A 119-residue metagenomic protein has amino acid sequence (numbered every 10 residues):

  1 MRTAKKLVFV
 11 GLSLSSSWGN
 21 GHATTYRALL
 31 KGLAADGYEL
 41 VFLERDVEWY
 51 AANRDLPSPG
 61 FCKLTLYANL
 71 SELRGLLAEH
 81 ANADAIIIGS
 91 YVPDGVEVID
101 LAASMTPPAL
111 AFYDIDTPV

Functional and structural regions predicted by a protein language model:
M1-R2, D84: Non-catalytic N-terminal targeting/anchoring module and adjacent flexible stem/linker that precedes the structured
R2-G19: Nucleotide-activated donor-dependent transferases that construct or modify glycoconjugates
G19, Y26-K31, L40-V119: Extended catalytic core of nucleotide-activated donor transferases of GT-like folds
